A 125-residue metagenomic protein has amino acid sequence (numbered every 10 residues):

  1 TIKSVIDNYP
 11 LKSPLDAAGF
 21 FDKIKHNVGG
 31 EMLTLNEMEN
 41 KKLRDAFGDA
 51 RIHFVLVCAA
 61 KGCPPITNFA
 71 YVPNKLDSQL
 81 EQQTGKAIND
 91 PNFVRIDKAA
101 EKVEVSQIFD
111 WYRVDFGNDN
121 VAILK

Functional and structural regions predicted by a protein language model:
I2-K125: Interaction/scaffold regions that mediate signaling and macromolecular assembly across diverse proteins
